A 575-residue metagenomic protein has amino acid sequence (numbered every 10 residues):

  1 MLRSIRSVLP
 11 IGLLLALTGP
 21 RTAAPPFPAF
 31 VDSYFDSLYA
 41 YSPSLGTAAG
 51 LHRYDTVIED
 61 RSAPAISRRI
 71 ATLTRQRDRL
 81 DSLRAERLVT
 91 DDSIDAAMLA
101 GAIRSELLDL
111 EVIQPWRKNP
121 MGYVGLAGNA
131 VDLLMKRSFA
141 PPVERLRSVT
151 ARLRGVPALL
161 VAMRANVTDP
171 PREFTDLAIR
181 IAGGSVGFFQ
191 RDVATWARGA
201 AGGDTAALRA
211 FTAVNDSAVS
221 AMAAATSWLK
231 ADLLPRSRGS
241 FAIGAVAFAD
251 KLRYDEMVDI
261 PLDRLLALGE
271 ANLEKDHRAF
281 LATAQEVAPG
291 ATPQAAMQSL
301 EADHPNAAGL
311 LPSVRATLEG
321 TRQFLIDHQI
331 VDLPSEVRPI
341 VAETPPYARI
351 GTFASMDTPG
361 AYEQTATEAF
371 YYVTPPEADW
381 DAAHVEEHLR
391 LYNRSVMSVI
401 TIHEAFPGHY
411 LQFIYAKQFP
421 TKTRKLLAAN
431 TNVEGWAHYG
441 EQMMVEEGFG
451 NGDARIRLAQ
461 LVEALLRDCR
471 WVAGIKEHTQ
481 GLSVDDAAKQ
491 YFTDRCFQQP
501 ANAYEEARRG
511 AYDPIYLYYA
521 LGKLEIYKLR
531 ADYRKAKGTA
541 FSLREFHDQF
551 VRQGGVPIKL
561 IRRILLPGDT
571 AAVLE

Functional and structural regions predicted by a protein language model:
M1, L17-T18, L88: Generic low-polarity alpha-helical segments
M1-L9: Bacterial N-terminal signal peptides that target proteins for export
V8-T18: Bacterial N-terminal signal peptides
R21-E575: N-terminal maturation segment of proteins
